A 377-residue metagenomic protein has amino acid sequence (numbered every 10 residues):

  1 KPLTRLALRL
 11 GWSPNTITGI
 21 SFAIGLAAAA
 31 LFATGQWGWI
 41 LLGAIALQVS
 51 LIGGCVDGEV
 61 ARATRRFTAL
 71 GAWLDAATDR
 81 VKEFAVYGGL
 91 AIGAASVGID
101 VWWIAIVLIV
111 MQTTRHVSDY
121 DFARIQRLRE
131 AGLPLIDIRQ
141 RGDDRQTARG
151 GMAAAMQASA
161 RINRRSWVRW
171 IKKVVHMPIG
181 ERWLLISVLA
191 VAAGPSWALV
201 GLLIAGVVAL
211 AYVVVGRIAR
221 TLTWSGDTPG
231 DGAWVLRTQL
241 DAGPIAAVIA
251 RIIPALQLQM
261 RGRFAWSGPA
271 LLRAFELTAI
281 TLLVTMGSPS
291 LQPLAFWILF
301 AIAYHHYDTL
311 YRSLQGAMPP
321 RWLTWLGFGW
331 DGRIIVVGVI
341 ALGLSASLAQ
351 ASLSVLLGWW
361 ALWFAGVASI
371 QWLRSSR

Functional and structural regions predicted by a protein language model:
K1-T4, T78-R377: A feature for the membrane-embedded catalytic helix bundles of lipid/isoprenoid biosynthetic enzymes
L6-W12: Membrane interface segments of multi-pass transport proteins and intramembrane proteases
R9, R62-A63, I92-S96: Transmembrane helix-loop junction
P14-L70, I104-L108, A198-V200, V355-L356: Membrane-embedded alpha-helical segments that form the functional core of polytopic membrane enzymes, especially those
L70-A77: Membrane-interface alpha-helices at helix entry/exit sites of multi-pass transporters
